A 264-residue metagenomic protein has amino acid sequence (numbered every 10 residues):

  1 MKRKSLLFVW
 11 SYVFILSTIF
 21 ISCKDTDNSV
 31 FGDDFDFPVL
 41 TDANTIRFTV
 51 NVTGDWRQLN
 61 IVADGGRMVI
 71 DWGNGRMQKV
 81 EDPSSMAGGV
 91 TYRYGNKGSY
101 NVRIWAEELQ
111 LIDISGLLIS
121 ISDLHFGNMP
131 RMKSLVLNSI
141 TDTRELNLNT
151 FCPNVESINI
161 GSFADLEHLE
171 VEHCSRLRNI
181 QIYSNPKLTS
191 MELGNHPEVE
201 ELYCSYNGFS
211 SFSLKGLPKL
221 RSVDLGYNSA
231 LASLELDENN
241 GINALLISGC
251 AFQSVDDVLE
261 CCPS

Functional and structural regions predicted by a protein language model:
M1-G32: Bacterial Sec-dependent N-terminal signal peptides
C23-T141, P153, S162, S175 (+2 more regions): N-terminal capping/linker segments that flank leucine-rich repeat
T91-Y92, L193, L214: Hydrophobic core positions of the immunoglobulin-like beta-sandwich fold
I114-I119, V136-D142, T150-C152, N159-D165 (+9 more regions): Concave beta-strand-loop units of leucine-rich repeat
L169, M191, F212: Acidic/charged coordination and interface sites in well-structured regions
